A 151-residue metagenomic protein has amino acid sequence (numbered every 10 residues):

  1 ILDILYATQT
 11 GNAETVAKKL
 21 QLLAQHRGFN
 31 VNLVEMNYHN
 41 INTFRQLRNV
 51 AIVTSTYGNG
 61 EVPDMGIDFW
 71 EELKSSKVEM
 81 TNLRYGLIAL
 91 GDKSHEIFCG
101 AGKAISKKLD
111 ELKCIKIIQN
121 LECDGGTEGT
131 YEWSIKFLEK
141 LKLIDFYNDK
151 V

Functional and structural regions predicted by a protein language model:
D3, G11-T15, L23-R27, L33-V34 (+2 more regions): FMN-binding flavodoxin-like domain, especially the glycine-rich phosphate-binding loop
A7: Conserved acidic segment of CheY-like receiver
